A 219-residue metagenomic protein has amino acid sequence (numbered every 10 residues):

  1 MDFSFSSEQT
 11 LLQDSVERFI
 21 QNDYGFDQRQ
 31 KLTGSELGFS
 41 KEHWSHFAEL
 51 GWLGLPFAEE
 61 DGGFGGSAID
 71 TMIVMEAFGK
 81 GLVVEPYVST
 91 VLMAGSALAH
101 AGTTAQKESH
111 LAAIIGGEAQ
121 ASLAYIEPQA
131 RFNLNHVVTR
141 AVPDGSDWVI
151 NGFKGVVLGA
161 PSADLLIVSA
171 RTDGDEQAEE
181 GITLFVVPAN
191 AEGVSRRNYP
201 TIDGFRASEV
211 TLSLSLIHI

Functional and structural regions predicted by a protein language model:
M1-E8: Intrinsic disorder at enzyme termini
Q9, I20, G51, A58 (+6 more regions): Buried hydrophobic positions in well-ordered alpha/beta secondary-structure cores of metabolic enzymes
D27-L50: Short secondary-structure junction/hinge motifs that connect adjacent elements
E49-E108, A112-G117, G159-L165: Internal helix-loop-helix
G117-I126: A short, Trp-centered hydrophobic/proline-enriched beta-strand micro-motif
T139-A141: A structural signal for short hydrophobic beta-strand segments in well-ordered beta-sheet cores
N151-S195: A short core secondary-structure module
I217-I219: Conserved small/polar residues in nucleotide/adenosyl-binding loops
